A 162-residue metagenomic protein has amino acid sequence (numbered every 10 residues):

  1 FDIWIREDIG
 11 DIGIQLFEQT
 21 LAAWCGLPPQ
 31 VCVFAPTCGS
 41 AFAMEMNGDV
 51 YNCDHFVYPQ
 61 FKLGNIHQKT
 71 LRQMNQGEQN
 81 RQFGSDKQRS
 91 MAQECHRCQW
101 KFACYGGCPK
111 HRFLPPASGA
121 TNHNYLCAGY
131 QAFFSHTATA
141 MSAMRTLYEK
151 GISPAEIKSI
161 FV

Functional and structural regions predicted by a protein language model:
F1-W24, H55-Q99: C-terminal accessory region of radical SAM enzymes
E7-D8, Y58-F61, S90-V162: Radical SAM enzyme core and accessory elements
P29: Histidine/acidic-rich helix-loop-helix segments that form or flank divalent-metal centers in metalloenzyme catalytic
C32: Acidic, glycine-enriched loop/beta-strand segments at the rims of small-molecule binding/catalytic pockets
A35-C38: Short, small/polar residue-rich loop motifs at catalytic or cofactor-binding pockets
E45: Short, acidic, Ser/Thr-enriched surface-loop or helix-capping motifs
